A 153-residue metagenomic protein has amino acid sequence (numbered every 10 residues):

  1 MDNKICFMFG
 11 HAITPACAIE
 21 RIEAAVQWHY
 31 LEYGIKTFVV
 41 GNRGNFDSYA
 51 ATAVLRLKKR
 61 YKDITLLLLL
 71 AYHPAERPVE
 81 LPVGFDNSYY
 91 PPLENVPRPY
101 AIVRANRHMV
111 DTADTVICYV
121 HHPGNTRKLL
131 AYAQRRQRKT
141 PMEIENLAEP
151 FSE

Functional and structural regions predicted by a protein language model:
M1-E153: Acidic/glycine-enriched connector segments
